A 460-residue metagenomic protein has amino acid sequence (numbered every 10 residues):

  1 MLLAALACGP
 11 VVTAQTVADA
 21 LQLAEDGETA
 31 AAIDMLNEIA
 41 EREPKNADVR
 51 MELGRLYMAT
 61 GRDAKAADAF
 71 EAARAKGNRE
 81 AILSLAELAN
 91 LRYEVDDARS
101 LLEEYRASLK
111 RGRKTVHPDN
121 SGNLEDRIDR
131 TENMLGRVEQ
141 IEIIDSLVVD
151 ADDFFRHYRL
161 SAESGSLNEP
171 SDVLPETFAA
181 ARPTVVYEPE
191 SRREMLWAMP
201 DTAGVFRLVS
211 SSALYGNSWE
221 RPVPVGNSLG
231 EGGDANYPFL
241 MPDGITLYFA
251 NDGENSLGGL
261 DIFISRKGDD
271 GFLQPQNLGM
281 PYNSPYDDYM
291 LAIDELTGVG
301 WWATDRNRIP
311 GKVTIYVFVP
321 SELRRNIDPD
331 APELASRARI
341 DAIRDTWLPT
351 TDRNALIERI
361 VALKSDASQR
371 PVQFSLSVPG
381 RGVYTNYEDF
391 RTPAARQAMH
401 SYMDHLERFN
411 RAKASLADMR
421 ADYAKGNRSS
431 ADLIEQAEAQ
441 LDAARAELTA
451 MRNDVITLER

Functional and structural regions predicted by a protein language model:
A14, D48, E80-L83: Start-of-helix register in tetratricopeptide repeats
Q15-K45, E52, A398-D418: Alpha-helical segment of the N-proximal tetratricopeptide repeat
E38-E41, E71-A75, A107: Conserved structural position within tetratricopeptide repeats
P44, K76-N78, K110: Short coil turns that delineate tetratricopeptide repeat
E52, A59, D63, S84 (+4 more regions): Short, conserved micro-motifs composed of acidic
